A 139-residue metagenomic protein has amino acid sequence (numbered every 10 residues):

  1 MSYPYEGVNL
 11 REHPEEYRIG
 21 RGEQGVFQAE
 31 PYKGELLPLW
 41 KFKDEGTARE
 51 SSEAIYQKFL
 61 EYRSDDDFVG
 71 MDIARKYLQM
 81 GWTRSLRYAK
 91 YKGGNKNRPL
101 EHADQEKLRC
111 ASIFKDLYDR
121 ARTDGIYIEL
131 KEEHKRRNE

Functional and structural regions predicted by a protein language model:
M1-Q57, D72-E139: C-terminal-biased regions
